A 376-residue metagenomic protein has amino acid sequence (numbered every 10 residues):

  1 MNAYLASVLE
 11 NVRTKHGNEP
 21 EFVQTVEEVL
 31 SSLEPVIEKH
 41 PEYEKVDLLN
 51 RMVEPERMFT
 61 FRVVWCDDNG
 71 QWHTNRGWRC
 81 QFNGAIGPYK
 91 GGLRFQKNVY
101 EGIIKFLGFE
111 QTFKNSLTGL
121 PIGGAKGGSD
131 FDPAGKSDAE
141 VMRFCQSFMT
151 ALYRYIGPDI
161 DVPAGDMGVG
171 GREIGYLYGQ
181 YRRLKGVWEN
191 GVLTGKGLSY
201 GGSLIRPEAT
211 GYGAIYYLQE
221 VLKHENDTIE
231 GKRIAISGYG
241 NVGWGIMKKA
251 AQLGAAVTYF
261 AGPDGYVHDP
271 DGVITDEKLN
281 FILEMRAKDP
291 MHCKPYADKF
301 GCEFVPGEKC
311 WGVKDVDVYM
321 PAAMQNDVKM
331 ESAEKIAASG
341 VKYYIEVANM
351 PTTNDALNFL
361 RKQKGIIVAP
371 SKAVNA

Functional and structural regions predicted by a protein language model:
A3, E21-Q24, E28, Y43 (+20 more regions): Conserved active-site and cofactor/substrate-binding residues in soluble primary-metabolism enzymes
E42-Q71: Structured beta-strand/loop patches that form or line metal/cofactor-binding pockets in enzymes
V64-K126, D130: Phosphate-interaction motifs
Q96, N115-E230: Glycine/serine-rich phosphate-binding loop and adjoining beta1-alpha1 elements at the start of nucleotide-handling
I160-A164, W188-L193, Y259-G262, F304-P306 (+3 more regions): General beta-strand structural signal in soluble alpha/beta enzymes
T194-G197, G202-D315: Glycine-rich phosphate/diphosphate-binding loop of Rossmann-like nucleotide-binding domains
A323-A376: Rossmann-fold NAD(P)-binding glycine/threonine-rich loop
